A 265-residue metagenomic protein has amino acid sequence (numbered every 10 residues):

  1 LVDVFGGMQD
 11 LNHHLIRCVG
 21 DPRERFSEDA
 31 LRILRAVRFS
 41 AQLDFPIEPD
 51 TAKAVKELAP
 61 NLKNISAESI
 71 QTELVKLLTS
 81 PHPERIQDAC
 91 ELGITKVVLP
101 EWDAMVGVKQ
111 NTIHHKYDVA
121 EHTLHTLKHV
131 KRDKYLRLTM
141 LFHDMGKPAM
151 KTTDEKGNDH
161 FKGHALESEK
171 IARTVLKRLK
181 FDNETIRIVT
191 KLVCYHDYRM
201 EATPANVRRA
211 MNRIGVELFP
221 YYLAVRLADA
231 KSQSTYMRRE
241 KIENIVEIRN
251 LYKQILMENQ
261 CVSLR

Functional and structural regions predicted by a protein language model:
L1-L141, M145-D159, G163, E167-K180: Glycine- and charge-enriched loop/helix tracts that form the active or gating conduit in phosphate/cation-handling
A104-M105, T112, H122-H125, H129-R265: C-terminal subdomains that position terminal phosphate/3'-OH groups for nucleotidyl transfer/ligation, primarily on
